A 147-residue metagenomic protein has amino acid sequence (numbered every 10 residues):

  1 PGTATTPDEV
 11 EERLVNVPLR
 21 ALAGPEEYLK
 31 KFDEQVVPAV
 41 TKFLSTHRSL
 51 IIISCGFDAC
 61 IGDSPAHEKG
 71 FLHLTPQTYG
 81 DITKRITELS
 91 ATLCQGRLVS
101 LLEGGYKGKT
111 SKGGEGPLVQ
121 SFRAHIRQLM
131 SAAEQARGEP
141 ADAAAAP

Functional and structural regions predicted by a protein language model:
P1-E88, T92, R127: Conserved alpha-helical scaffold segments that buttress catalytic/binding sites
E9-R13, E68-P147: Metal-dependent de-N-acetylase/amidase catalytic core
